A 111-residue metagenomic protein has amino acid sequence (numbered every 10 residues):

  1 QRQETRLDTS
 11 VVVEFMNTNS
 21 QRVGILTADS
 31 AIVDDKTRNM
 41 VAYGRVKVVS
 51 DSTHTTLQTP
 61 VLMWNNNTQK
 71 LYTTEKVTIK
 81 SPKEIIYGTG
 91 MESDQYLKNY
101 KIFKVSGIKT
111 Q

Functional and structural regions predicted by a protein language model:
Q1-Q111: Mature-chain termini and adjacent capping regions
